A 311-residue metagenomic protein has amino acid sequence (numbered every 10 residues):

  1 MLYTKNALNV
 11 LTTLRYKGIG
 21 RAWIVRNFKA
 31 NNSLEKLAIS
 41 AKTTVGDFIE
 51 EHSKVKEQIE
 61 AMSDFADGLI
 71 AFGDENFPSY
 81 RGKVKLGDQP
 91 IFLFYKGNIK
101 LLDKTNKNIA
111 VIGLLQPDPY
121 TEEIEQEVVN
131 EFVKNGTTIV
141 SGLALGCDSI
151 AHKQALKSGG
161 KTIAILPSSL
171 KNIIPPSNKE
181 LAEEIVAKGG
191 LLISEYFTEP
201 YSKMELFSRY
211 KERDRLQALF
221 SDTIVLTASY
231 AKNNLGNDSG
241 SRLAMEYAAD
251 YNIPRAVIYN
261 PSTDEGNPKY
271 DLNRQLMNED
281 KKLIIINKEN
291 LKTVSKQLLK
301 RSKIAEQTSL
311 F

Functional and structural regions predicted by a protein language model:
M1-D74: Short, small/acidic-rich helices and loops at N termini and domain boundaries of DNA replication/processing enzymes
L2-A7, G73-F311: Glycine-biased, small-residue-rich flexible motifs in mid-sequence functional cores and linkers
